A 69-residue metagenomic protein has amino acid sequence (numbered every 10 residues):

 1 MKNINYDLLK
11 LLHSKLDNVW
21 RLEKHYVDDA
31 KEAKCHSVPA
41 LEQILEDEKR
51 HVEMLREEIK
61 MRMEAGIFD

Functional and structural regions predicted by a protein language model:
M1-D69: Iron-associated oxidoreductase/ferritin-like identity signal
